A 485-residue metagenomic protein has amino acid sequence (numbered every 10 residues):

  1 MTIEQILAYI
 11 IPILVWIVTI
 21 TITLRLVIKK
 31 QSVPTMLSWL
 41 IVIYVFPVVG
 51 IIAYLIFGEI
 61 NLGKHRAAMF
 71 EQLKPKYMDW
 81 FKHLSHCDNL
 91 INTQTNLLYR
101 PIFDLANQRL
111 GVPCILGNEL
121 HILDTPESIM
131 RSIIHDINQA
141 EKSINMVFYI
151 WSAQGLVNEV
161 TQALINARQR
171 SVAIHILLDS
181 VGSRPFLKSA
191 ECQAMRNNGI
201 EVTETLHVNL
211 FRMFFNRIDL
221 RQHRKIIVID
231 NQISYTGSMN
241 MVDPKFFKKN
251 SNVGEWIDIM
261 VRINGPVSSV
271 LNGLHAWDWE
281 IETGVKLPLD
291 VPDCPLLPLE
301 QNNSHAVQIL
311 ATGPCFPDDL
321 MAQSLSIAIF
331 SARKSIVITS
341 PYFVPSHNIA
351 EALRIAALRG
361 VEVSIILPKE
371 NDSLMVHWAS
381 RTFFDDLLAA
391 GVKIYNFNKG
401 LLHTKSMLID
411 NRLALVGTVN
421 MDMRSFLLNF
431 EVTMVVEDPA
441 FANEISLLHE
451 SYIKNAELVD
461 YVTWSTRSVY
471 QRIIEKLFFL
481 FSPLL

Functional and structural regions predicted by a protein language model:
M1-Q323, I327, S331, N371 (+6 more regions): N-terminal localization/anchoring segments of enzymes in phospholipid and broader phosphate metabolism
D258, T339-S340: A short, conserved beta-strand element enriched in hydrophobic/aromatic residues
A332, Y342-S364, P368, S373: Helical hairpin unit composed of two closely spaced alpha helices linked by a short loop
N348-A350, H377-A379, L408-I409: Histidine/acidic-residue-rich catalytic or RNA/ligand-binding cores of hydrolases and nuclease-related proteins
I394-N398: Active-site donor-binding acidic/aromatic loop of nucleotide-activated sugar and phosphosugar transferases involved
K405: Catalytic-core elements of nucleic-acid end-processing and repair enzymes
